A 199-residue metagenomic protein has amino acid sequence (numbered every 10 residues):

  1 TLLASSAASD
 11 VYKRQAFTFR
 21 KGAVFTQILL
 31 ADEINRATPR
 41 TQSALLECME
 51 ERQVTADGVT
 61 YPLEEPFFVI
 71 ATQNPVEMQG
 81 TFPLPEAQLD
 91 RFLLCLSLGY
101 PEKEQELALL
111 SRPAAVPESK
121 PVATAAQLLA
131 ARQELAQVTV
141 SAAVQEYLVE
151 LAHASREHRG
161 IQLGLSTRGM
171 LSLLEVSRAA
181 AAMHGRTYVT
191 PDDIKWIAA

Functional and structural regions predicted by a protein language model:
T1-A8, Y12: Single conserved hydrophobic/aromatic residue that forms the stacking wall/gate of nucleotide- or nucleobase-binding
D10-T18, E51-T55: Short gly/ser/thr-rich secondary-structure transition/capping motifs
K13-L29: Conserved alpha-helical scaffold flanking the Walker A/P-loop in AAA+ ATPase domains
T18-A23, P62-P66, G164-G169: Glycine/charge-rich, flexible interdomain linkers and switch-proximal surface loops that mediate coupling
D32-E33, A44: Walker B catalytic acidic pair
A37-T41, M49-A123, L128-V138, R178-M183: Canonical AAA+ ATPase core
P113-A199: Basic, amphipathic alpha-helical bundle interface domains used for macromolecular binding and assembly
